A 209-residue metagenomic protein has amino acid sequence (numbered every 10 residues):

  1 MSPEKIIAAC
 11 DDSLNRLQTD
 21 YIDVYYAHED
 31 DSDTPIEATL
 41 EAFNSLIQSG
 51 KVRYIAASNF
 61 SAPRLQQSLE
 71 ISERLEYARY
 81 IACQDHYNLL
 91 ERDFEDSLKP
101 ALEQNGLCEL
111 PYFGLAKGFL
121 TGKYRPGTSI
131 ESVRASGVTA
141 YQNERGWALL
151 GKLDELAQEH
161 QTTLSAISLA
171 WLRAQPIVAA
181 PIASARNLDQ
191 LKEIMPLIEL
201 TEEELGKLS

Functional and structural regions predicted by a protein language model:
M1-L17, L65-E70: Short, acidic/polar
L14-T34: Active-site groove signature of glycoside hydrolases
T34-S209: Beta/alpha (TIM)-barrel catalytic core signal, keyed to glycine-rich beta->alpha loops juxtaposed to Asp/Glu that bind
